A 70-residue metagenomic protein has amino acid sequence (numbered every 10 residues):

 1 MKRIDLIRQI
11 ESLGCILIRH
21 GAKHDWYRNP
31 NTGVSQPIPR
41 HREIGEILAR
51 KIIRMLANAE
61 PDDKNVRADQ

Functional and structural regions predicted by a protein language model:
M1-G14: Polyanion-binding surface elements
L17-H20: Short beta-strand
K23: A generic "binding-loop/recognition-motif" signal
W26, P37: Conserved beta-strand positions that form and line the central face of beta-propeller blades
Y27-N31: Active-site beta-strand termini and strand-to-loop segments that position acidic
T32-Q36: Short, charged/polar, Gly/Pro-enriched secondary-structure boundary elements
R40-Q70: C-terminal structural segments of small proteins and small subunits
